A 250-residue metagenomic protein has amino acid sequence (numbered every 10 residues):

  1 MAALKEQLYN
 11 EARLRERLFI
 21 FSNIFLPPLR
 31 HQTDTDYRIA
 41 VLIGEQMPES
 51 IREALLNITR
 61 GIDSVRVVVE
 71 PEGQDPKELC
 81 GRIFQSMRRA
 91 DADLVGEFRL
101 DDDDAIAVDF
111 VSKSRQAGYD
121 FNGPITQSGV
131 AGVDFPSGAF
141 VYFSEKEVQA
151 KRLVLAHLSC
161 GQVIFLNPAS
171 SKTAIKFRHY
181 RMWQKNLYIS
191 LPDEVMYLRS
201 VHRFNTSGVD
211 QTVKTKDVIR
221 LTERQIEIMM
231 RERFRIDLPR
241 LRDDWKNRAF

Functional and structural regions predicted by a protein language model:
M1-E16: A solvent-exposed, charged loop/short amphipathic helix patch at secondary-structure junctions
E6-Y9, I24-D36, N57-I62: Short, acidic, metal-binding catalytic loop of nucleotide-sugar glycosyltransferases
D36-Q46, V69-P71: Short beta-strand/loop segment that forms part of the nucleotide-sugar
E49-N57: Acidic helix N-cap motif at the loop->helix transition within catalytic regions of sugar-transfer enzymes
N57-P76: A glycine-rich helix N-cap at a beta->alpha junction
Q74-D91, A105-Y188: Conserved catalytic core of nucleotide-sugar-dependent glycosyltransferases
V95-L100: Short aromatic/hydrophobic "clamp" motif used to bind/position activated sugar donors
A156-F250: C-terminal catalytic/acceptor-binding lobe
